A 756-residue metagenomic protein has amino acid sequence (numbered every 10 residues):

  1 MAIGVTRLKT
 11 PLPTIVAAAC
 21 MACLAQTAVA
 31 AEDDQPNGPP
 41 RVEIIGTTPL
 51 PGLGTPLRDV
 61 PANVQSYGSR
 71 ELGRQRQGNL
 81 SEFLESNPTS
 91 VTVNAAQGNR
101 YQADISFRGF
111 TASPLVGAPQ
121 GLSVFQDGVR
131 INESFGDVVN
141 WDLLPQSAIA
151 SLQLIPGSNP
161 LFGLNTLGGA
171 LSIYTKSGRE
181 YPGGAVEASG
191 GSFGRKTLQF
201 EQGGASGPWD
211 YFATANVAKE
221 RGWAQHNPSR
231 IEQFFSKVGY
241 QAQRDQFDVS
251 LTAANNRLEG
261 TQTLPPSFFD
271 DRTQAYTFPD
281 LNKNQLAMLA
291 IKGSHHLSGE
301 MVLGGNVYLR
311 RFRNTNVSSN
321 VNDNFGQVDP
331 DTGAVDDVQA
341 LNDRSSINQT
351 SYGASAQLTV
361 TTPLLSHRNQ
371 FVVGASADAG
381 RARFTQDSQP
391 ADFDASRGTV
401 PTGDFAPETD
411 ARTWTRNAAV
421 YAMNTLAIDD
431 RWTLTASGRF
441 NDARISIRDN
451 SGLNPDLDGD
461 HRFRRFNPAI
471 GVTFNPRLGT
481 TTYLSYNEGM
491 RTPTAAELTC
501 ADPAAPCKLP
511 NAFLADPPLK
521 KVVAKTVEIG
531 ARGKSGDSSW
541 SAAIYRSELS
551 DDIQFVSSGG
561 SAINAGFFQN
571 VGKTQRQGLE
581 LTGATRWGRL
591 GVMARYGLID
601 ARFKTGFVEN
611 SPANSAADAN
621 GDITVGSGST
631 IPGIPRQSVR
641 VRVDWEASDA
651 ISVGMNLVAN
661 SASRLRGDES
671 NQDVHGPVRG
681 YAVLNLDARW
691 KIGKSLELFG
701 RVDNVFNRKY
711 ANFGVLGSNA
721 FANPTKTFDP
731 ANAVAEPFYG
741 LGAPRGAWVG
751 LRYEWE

Functional and structural regions predicted by a protein language model:
P56, E85-V129, E133: Extracytoplasmic beta-strand/coil segments of soluble accessory domains associated with Gram-negative outer-membrane
N87, G121, I131-E133, D142-E187: A beta-strand signature from Gram-negative outer-membrane beta-barrel systems, especially the internal plug domain
G183, G190-K219, A224-G260, P279-G299 (+4 more regions): Transmembrane beta-barrel wall of Gram-negative outer-membrane proteins
Q243-D248, T252, N284-N450, S541 (+2 more regions): Face-selective signature of the C-terminal outer-membrane beta-barrel domain
H296, V302-N320, N475, T481-N487 (+4 more regions): Membrane-embedded beta-barrel scaffold of Gram-negative outer-membrane proteins
Q349, R368-Q370, G374-D378, A411-E548 (+2 more regions): Structural signature of Gram-negative outer-membrane beta-barrels, strongest in the C-terminal barrel of TonB-dependent
Q357-V360, I428-L434, D442-A443, S539-S550 (+2 more regions): Gram-negative outer-membrane beta-barrel transporters
M490, S550, A659-D668, R689-E756: C-terminal beta-signal and adjacent terminal beta-strands/loops of Gram-negative outer-membrane beta-barrel proteins
